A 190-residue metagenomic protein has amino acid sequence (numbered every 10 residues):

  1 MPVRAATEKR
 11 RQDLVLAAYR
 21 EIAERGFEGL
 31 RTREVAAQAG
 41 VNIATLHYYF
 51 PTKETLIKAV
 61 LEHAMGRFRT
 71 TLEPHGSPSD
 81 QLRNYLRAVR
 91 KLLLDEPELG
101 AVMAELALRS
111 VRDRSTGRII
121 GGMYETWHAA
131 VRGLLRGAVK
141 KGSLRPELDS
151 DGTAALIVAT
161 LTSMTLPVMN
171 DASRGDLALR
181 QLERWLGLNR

Functional and structural regions predicted by a protein language model:
M1, D80, N84-L92, A129 (+3 more regions): C-terminal peripheral helix-coil segments that are non-catalytic and often amphipathic
T7-Y19, V35, V60-A64, F68 (+1 more regions): Generic hydrophobic, amphipathic alpha-helix propensity
D13, E21-T55, A59: Helix-turn-helix
A17-A18, A36-A39, A138, A154: Small-residue (primarily alanine) positions within well-ordered alpha-helices, especially packing/interaction faces
A59, T70-G100, S150-I157, D176-L179: Hydrophobic alpha-helical connector segments
L94-R118: Amphipathic alpha-helical segments used for helix-helix packing
E98, I119-A130: Short, solvent-exposed amphipathic helices
D113-R114, E125-T153, W185-R190: Hydrophobic alpha-helical bundle segments that form small-molecule/ligand-binding pockets
